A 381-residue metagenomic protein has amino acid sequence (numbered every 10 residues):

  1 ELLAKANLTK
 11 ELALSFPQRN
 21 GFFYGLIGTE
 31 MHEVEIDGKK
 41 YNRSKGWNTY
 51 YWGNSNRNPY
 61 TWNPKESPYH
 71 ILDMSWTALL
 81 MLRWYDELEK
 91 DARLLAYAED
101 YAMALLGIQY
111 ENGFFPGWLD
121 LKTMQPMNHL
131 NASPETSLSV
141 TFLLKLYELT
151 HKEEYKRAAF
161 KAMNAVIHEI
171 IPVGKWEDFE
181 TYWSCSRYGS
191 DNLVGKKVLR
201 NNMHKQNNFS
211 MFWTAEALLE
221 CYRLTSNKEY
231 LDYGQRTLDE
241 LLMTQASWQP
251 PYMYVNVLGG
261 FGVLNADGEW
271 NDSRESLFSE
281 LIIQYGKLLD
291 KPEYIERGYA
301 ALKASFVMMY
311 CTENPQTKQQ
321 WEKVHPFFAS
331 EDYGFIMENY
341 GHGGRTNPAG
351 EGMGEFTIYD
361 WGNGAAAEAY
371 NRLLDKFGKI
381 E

Functional and structural regions predicted by a protein language model:
E1-E381: Glycan-recognition and catalytic cores of secretory/periplasmic carbohydrate-active enzymes
